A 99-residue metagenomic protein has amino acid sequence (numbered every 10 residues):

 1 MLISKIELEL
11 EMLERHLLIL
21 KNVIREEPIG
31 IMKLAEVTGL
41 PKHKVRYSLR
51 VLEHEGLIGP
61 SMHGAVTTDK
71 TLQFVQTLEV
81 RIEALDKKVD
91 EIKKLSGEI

Functional and structural regions predicted by a protein language model:
M1-I19: Short alpha-helical segments that sit at the start of domains
K21-R25: Short, locally clustered residues in the helix-turn-helix/winged-helix DNA-binding domain
E26-G30: Short capping segments at the starts of secondary-structure elements
K33-E36: A short acidic, leucine-rich amphipathic alpha-helix
G39-E53: Short amphipathic alpha-helical interaction segments
E53-H63: A short, conserved structural fragment
H63-R81: Basic, amphipathic "hinge/linker" alpha-helix immediately C-terminal to the N-terminal HTH DNA-binding motif
T77-I99: Amphipathic alpha-helical dimerization/coiled-coil segments that flank or bridge DNA-binding/regulatory modules
